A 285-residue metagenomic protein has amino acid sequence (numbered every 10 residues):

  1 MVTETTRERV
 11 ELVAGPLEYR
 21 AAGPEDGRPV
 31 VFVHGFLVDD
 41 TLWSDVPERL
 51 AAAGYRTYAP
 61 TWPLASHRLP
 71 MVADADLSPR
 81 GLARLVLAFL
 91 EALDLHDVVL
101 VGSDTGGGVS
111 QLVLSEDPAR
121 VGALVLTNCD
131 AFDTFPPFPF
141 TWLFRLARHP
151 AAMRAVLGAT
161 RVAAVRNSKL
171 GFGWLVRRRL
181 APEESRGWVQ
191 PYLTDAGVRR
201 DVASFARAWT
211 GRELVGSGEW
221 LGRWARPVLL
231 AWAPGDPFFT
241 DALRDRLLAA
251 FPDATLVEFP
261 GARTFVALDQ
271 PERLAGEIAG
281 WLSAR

Functional and structural regions predicted by a protein language model:
M1-V30, A52-Y55, L95-H96, P252 (+2 more regions): Alpha/beta-hydrolase fold catalytic core
A22-H67: Conserved HGGG/HGGXW glycine-rich cap/lid loop of the alpha/beta-hydrolase fold
A52, Y58-S103, G276: Active-site loop/oxyanion-hole signature of alpha/beta-hydrolase fold enzymes
D97-F138: Conserved hydrolase catalytic core segment
P136-Q190, R199-R200: Helix-rich cap/lid subdomain of alpha/beta-hydrolase
G197-R246, E258: Conserved serine/cysteine hydrolase catalytic core
A250-T264: Catalytic histidine neighborhood in serine/cysteine hydrolases with alpha/beta-hydrolase-type architecture
A262-P271, A275: Catalytic histidine-centered segment of alpha/beta-hydrolase-like enzymes
